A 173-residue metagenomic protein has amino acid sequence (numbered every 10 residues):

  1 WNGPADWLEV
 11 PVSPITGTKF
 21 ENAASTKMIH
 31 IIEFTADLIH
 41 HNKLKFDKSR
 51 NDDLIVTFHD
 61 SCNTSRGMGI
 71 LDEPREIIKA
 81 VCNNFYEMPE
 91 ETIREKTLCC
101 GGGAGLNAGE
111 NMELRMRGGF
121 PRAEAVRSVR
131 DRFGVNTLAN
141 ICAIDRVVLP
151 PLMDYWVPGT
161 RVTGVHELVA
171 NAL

Functional and structural regions predicted by a protein language model:
W1-L173: Iron-sulfur cluster-binding electron-transfer modules in prokaryotic oxidoreductases
